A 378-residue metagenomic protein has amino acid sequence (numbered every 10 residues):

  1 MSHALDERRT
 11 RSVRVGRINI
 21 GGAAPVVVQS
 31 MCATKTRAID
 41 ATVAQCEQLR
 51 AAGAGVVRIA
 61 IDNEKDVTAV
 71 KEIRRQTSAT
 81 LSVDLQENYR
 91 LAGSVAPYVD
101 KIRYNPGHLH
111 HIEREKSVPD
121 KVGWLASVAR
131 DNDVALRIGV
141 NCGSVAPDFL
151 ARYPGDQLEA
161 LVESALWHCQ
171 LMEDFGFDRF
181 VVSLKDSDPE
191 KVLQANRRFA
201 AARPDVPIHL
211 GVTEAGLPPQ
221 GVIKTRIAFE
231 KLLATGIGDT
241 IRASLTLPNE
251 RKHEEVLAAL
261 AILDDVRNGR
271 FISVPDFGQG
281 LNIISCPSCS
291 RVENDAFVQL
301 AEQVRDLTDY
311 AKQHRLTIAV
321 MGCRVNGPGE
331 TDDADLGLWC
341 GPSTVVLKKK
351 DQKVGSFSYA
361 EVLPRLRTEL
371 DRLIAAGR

Functional and structural regions predicted by a protein language model:
M1-M31, R130-N132: N-terminal amphipathic alpha-helix/helix-capping segment at the start of soluble metabolic enzymes
V26-C32, G55-I59, A79-L85, I102-Y104 (+6 more regions): Hydrophobic faces of well-ordered beta-strands that scaffold small-molecule active sites in alpha/beta enzyme cores
R37-Q48, E87-G93, T225-F229: Short, acidic/polar
R50, A54-H168, M172-E173, P189: Active-site beta->alpha loop and helix N-cap motifs at the rims of alpha/beta catalytic domains
G55, Y98-E115, T235-K252, C340-K353: Glycine-rich phosphate-binding active-site loops on the catalytic face of alpha/beta enzymes
Q76-A79, A96-I102, R130-N132, A200-V206 (+3 more regions): Glycine-enriched alpha-helix->loop->beta-strand junction motifs that scaffold or abut catalytic
N141-S144, F149-D309, V320: Catalytic alpha/beta core domains of metabolic enzymes, predominantly
P342-K348, Q352-A375: Beta-strand/loop-dominated core regions that host nucleotide or nucleotide-derived cofactor-binding catalytic loops
